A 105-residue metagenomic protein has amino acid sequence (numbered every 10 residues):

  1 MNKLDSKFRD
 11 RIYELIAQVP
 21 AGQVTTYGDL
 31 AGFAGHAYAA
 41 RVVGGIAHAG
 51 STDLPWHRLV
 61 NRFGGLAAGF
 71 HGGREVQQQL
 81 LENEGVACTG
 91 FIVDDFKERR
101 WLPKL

Functional and structural regions predicted by a protein language model:
M1-L105: Nucleic acid-binding interface residues in structured DNA/RNA-binding domains, emphasizing the DNA-engaging scaffolds
